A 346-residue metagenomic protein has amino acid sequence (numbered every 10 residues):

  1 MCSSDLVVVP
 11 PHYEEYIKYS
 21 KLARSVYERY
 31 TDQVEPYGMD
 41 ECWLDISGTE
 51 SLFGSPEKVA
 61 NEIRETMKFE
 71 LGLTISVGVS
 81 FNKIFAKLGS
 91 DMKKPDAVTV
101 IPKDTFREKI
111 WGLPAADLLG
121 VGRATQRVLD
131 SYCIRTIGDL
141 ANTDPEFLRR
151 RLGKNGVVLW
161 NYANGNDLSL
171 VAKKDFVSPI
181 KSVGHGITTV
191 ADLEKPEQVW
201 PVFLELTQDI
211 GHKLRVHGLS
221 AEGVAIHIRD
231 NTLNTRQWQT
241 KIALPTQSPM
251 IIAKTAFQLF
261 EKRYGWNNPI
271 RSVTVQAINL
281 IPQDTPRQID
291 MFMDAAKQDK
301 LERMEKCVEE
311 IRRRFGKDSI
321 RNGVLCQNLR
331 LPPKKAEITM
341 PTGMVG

Functional and structural regions predicted by a protein language model:
M1-N161, V171-K174, H212, A295-G346: Gly/Gly-Pro- and Ser/Thr-rich, intrinsically disordered tail segments characteristic of DNA damage-repair and tolerance
S4, T125-I270: DNA-contacting surface of Y-family translesion DNA polymerases
C42-G48, Q237-T240, R287-M293: Short, hydrophobic beta-strand segments
L52, F85, N234, I281-T285: Residue-level signal for secondary-structure boundary sites
I75, D96, E222-V224, V273 (+1 more regions): Change "...and in nucleic-acid phosphodiester-cleaving endonucleases..." to "...and in nucleic-acid processing enzymes
F81-I84, Y162-G165, S220-N231, I270-I281 (+1 more regions): A glycine-rich phosphate-binding loop feature that marks nucleotide/adenosyl-phosphate handling sites
I251, F257-R314: C-terminal hydrophobic structural anchor segments that stabilize assembly/packing rather than catalytic chemistry
